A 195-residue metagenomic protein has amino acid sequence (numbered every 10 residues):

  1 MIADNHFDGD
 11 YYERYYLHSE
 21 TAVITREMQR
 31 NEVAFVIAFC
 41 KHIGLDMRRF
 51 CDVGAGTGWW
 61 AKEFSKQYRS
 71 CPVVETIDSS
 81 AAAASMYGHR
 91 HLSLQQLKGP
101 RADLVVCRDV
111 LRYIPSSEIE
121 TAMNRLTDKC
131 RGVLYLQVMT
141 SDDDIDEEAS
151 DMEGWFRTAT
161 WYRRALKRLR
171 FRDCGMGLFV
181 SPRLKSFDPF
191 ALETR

Functional and structural regions predicted by a protein language model:
M1-K98, I114-R195: Class I (Rossmann-like) S-adenosyl-L-methionine-dependent methyltransferase catalytic domain, capturing the SAM-binding
V106: A conserved beta-strand element that flanks and buttresses the S-adenosyl-L-methionine
D109-Y113: Short catalytic micro-motifs in class I SAM-dependent methyltransferases
